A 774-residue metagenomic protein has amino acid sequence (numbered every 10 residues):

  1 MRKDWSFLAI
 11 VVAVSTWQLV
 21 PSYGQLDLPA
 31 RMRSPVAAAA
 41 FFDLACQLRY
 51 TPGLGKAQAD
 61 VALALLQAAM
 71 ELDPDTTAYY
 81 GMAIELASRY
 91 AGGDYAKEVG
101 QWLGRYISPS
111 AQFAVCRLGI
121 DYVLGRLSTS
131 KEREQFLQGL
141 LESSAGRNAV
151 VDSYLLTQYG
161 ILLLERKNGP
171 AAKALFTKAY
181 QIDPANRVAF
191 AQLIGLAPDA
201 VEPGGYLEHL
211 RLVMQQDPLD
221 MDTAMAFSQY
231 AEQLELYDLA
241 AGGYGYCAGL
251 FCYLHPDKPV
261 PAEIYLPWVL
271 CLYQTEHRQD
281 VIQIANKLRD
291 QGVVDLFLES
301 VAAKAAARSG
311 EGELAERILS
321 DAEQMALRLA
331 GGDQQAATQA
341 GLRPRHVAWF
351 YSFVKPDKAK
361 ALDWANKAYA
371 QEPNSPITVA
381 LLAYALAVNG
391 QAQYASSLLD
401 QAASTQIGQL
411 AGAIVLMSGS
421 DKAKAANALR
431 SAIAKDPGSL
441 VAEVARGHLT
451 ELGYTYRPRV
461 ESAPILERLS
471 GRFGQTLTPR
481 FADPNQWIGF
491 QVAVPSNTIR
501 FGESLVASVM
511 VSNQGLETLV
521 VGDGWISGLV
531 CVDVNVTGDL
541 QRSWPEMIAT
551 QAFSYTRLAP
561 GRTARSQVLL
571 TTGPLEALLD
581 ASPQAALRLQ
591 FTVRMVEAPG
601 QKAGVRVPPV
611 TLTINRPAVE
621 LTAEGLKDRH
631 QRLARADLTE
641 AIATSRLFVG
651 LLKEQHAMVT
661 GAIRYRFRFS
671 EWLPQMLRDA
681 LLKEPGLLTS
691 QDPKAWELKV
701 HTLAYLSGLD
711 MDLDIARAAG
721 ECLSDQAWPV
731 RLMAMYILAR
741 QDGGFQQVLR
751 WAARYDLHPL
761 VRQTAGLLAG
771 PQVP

Functional and structural regions predicted by a protein language model:
V20-A83, R89-W102, Y106-G119, L124-K131 (+1 more regions): N-terminal leader/linker segments that initiate helical-solenoid repeat arrays
F42-D43, A78-M82, F113-G119, V151-Q158 (+11 more regions): Alpha-solenoid helical repeat scaffolds
A59-Q67, D94-I107, S130-A145, G169-Y180 (+11 more regions): Alpha-helical repeat scaffolds
M82-R89, Q158-L162, A191-D199, A226-Y230 (+11 more regions): Structural detector for internal amphipathic alpha-helices that build alpha-solenoid repeat scaffolds
L362, A392-S396, A426, T622-L633 (+5 more regions): Amphipathic alpha-helical scaffolding segments comprising HEAT/armadillo-like alpha-solenoid repeats
T450-F501: Low-complexity, acidic Ser/Thr/Pro/Gly-rich terminal tails and inter-domain linkers that flank the onset of structured
T537-D580: Intrinsically disordered, low-complexity Pro/Gly/Ser/Thr-rich segments with frequent PxxP/GP/PP motifs and embedded
P599-I642: Short beta-strand elements
